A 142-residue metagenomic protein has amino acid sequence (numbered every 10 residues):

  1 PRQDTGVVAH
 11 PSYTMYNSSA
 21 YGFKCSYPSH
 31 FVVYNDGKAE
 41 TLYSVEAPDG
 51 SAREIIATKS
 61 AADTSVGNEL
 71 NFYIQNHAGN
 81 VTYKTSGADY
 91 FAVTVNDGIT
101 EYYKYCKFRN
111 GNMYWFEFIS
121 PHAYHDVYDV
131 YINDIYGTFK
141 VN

Functional and structural regions predicted by a protein language model:
P1, F31, Y114-N142: Surface-exposed amphipathic alpha-helical segments
P1-S19: N-terminal low-complexity, Pro/Thr/Ser-rich intrinsically disordered segments that act as propeptides or flexible
H10-M15, A39-T41, T85-T94: Short, hydrophobic/aromatic-rich segments at coil-to-beta transitions
T14, C25, S29, N68-Q75 (+1 more regions): Solvent-exposed, polar/charged alpha-helical surfaces in well-ordered, non-transmembrane soluble domains, broadly
S19-F72, T94-T100: Secretory pathway targeting signatures of secreted, lumenal, and periplasmic proteins
N35-K38, T85-S86, F108-R109, V141: Generic beta-strand structural signal
G37, E54-I56, Y83, D126-D129: A short, polar/proline- and glycine-enriched secondary-structure boundary/capping micro-motif
E69-V127: Signature of long, low-cysteine stretches enriched in small and polar/charged residues
